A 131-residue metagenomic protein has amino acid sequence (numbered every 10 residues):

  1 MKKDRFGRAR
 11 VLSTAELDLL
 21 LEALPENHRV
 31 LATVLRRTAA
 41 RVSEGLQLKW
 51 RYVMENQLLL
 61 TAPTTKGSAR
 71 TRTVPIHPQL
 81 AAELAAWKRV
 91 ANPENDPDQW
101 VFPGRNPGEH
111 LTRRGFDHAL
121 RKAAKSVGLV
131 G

Functional and structural regions predicted by a protein language model:
K2-V42, E94, G131: Basic, Lys/Arg- and aromatic-enriched nucleic-acid-binding interface segment
A9, W50, T64-K66, V90-E94: Short secondary-structure boundary/capping segments
V11, L17, P78-G131: Active-site/catalytic core of tyrosine-dependent DNA strand-transfer enzymes
T14, T38, Q47-E83: Conserved tyrosine-mediated DNA breakage-rejoining catalytic core shared by Y-recombinases
R29, T71, P97: Short coil/loop residues immediately preceding or within conserved phosphate-binding loops of NTP-utilizing enzyme
